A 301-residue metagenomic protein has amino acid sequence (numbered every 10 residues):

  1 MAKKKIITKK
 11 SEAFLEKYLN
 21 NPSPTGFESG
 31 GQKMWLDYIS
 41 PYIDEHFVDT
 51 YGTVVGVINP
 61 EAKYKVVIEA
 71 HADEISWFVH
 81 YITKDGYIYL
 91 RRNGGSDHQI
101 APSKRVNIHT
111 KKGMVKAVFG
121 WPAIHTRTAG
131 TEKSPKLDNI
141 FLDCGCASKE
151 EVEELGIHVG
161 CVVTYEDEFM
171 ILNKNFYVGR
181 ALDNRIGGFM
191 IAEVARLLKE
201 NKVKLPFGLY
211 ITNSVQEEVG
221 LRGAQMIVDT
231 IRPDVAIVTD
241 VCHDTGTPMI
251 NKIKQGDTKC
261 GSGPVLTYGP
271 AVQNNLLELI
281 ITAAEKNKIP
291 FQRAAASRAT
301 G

Functional and structural regions predicted by a protein language model:
M1-G301: N-terminal hydrophobic/helix-forming segments and targeting peptides
